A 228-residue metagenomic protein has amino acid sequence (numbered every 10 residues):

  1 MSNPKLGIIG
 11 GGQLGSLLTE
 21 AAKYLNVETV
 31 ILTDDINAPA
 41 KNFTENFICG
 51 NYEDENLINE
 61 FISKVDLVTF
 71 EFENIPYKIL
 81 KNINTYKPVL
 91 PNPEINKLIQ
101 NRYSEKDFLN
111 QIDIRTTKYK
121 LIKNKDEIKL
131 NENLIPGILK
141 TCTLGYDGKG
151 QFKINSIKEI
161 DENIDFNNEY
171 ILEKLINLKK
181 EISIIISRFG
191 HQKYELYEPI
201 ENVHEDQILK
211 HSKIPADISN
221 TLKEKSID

Functional and structural regions predicted by a protein language model:
M1-Q100, S104: ATP-binding N-terminal substructure of ATP-dependent carboxylate-amine bond-forming enzymes
N26, V65-D66, L134-I135, N167-N168: Residue-level detector of structured alpha->beta connecting loops
T29, V89, T116, G137 (+1 more regions): Hydrophobic anchor at the start of a short beta-strand that flanks the dinucleotide cofactor-binding loop
E55-K64, E127-N133, K158-D165: Short amphipathic alpha-helix with an adjacent loop that forms part of the alpha/beta core around
E73-I75, C142-L144, S187: Short glycine-rich anion-binding loops that position phosphate/pyrophosphate groups of nucleotides and phosphorylated
N92-F152, I157: A conserved helix-loop-beta module that forms one wall/lid of the active-site cleft in ATP-utilizing catalytic domains
G150, I154-D228: Internal nucleotide-binding/catalytic subdomain
